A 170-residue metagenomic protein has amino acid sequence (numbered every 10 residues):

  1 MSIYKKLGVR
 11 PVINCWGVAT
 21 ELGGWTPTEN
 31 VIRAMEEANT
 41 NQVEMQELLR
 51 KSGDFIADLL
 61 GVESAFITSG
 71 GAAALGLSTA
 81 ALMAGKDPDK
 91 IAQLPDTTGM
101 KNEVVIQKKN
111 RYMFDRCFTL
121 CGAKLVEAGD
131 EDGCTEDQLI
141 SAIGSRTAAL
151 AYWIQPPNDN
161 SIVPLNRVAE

Functional and structural regions predicted by a protein language model:
M1-L22, T26, G53, L59-I67 (+1 more regions): Conserved PLP-enzyme active-site core in the AAT-like
I13-K51: A glycine-/small-polar-enriched, mobile loop at the entrance of the PLP active site in fold-type I
